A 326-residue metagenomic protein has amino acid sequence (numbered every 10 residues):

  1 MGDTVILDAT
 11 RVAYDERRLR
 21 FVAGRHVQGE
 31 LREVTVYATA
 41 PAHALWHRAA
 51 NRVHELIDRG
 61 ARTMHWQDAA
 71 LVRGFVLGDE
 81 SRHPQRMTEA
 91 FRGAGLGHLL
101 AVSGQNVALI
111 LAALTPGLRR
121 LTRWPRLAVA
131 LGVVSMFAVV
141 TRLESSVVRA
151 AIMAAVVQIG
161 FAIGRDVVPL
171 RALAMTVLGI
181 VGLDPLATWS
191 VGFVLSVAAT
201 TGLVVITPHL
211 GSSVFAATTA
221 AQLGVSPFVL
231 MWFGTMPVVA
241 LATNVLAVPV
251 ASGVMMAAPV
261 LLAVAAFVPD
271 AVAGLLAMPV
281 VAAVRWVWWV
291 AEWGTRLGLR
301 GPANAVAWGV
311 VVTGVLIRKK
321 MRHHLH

Functional and structural regions predicted by a protein language model:
M1-H98: Membrane-interface helix/helix-cap signal primarily in integral membrane proteins
D3-D8, F21-V22, P41-L45, P84-Q85 (+8 more regions): Non-globular, low-confidence helical/coil segments that flank catalytic cores
L31, P84-L241, N304-H326: Hydrophobic alpha-helical transmembrane segments in multi-pass membrane proteins
L77-S81, T141-S146, D166-R171, P249-L262: Hydrophobic alpha-helical transmembrane segments
T201-N304: Alpha-helical transmembrane segments of multi-pass integral membrane proteins
